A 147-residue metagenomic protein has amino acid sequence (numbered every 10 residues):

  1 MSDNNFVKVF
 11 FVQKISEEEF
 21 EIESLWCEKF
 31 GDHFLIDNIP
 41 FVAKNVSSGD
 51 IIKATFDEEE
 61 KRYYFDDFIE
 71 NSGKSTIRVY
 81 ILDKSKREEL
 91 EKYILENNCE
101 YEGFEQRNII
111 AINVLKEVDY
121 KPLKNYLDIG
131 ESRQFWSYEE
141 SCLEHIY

Functional and structural regions predicted by a protein language model:
M1-E18: Extended boundary segments
K29-N38: Short, structured beta-strand/loop micro-motifs enriched in basic residues and often containing a Trp
D57-I69: Short, Lys/Arg- and Gly-enriched loop/turn segments at beta-strand edges
F68-L82, I110: Short glycine-/aliphatic-rich beta-strand segments at the starts of folded cytosolic domains
R87-E88, I94-L95, C99-Y147: Helix-rich terminal scaffold detector
